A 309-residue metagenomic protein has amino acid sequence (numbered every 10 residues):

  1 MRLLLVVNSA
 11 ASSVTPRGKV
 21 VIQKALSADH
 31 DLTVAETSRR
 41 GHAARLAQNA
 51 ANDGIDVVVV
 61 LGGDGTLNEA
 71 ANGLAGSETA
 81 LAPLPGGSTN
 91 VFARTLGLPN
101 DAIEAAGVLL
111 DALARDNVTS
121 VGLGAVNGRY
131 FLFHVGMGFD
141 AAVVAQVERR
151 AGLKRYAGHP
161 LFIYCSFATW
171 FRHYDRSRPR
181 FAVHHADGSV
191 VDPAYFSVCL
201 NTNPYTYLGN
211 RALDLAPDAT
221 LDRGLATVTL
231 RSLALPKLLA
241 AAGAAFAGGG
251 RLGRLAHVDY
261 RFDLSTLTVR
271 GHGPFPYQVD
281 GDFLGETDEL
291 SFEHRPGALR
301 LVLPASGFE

Functional and structural regions predicted by a protein language model:
M1-V58, N68, L301, F308-E309: ATP/NTP phosphate-donor binding region
V6, G76-A80, G86-C199: Catalytic core of DAGKc-family lipid kinases
S9, L61-G63, L84-G87: Glycine-rich beta-strand-to-loop/alpha-helix junction loops that act as flexible
T66-T79: Short Gly/Thr/Asp-enriched flexible loops that form oxyanion-binding sites at enzyme active sites
G136, D140, V198-L215, F283: Glycine-rich phosphate/pyrophosphate-binding beta-alpha loops
D140-V143, V191-P193, P204-G209, L235-L239: Short acidic/glycine-rich loop or secondary-structure boundary segments that cap or lie
A151-L161, P204-A234: Gly/Ser/Thr-rich active-site loops/lids in small-molecule metabolic enzymes that frequently grip phosphoryl groups
H185-A186, D214, A219-D222, T229-E309: ATP/nucleoside-binding phosphotransfer catalytic cores, i.e., glycine-rich phosphate-binding loops
